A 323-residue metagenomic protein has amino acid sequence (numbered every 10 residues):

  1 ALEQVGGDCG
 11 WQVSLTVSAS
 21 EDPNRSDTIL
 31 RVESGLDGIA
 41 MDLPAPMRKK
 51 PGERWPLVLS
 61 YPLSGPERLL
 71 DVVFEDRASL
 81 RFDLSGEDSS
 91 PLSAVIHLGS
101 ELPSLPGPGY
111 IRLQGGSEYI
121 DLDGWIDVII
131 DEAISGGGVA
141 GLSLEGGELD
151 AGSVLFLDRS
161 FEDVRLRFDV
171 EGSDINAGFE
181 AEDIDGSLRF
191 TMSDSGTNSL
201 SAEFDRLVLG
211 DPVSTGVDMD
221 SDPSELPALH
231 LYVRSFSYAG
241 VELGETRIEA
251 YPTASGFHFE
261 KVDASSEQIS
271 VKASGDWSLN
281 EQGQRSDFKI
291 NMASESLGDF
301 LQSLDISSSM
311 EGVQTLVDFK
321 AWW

Functional and structural regions predicted by a protein language model:
A1-T16, I29-D42, I96-L98, P106-D121 (+4 more regions): Small-residue helix/turn framework positions
L2-V72, D76-P91, A254-F257, E267: Long hydrophobic segments that form regular secondary structure
Q4, K50, V58-E132, F156-L157 (+2 more regions): Extended terminal
N24, P66, F74-F82, P103-L105 (+4 more regions): Solvent-exposed loop/turn segments connecting transmembrane beta-strands in outer-membrane beta-barrel proteins
P51-W55, P66, S160-E162, E171-S173 (+3 more regions): Residues that act as N-cap/strand-start positions at coil-to-secondary-structure junctions
I126-S143, D211-P223: Intrinsic-disorder/low-complexity linker and hinge segments
V154-D169, V241-A254: Short, solvent-exposed loop/hinge segments that bridge or flank secondary-structure elements
